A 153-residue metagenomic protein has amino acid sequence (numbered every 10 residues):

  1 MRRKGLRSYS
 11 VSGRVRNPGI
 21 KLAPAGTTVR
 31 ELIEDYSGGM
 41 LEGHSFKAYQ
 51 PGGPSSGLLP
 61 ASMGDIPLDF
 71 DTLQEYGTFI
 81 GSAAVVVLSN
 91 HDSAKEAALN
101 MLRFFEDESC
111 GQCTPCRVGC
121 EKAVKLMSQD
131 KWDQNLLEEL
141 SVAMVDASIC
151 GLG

Functional and structural regions predicted by a protein language model:
M1-G153: Redox cofactor-anchoring modules in respiratory/redox and cofactor-processing assemblies
